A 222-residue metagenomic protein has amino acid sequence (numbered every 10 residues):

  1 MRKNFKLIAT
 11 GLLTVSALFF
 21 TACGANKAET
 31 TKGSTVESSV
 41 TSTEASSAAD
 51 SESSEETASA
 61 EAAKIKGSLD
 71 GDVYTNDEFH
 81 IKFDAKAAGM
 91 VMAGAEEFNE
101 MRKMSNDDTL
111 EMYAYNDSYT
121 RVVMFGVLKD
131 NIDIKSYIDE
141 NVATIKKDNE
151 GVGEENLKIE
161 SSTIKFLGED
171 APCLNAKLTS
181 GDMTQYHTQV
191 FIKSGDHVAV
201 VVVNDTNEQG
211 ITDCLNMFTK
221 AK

Functional and structural regions predicted by a protein language model:
R2-A9: Bacterial N-terminal signal peptides that target proteins for export
F19-A22: C-terminal motif of bacterial Sec signal peptides marking the signal peptidase cleavage site
G24-K86, M92: N-terminal, intrinsically disordered, polar/charged segments of Gram-positive cell-envelope systems that serve as
S68-V73, S105-E111, F166-N175: Short, hydrophobic/aromatic-rich segments at coil-to-beta transitions
D77-I132: Secretory pathway targeting signatures of secreted, lumenal, and periplasmic proteins
A87-M90, G195-K222: Surface-exposed amphipathic alpha-helical segments
L110-Y115, T184-S194: Short, surface-exposed beta-strand/loop micro-motifs that present aromatic residues
V142-V190: Signature of long, low-cysteine stretches enriched in small and polar/charged residues
